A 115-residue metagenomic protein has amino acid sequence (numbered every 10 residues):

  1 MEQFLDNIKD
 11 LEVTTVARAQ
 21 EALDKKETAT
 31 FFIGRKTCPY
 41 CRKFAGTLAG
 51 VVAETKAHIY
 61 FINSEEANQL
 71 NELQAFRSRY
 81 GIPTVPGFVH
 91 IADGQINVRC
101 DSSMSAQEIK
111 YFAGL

Functional and structural regions predicted by a protein language model:
M1-A29, L115: N-terminal leader/targeting and pre-domain segments
V16-A57: Local sequence-structure signature of Cys/Sec-based thiol-disulfide redox active-site neighborhoods
I33, K56-L73: Thiol-based oxidoreductase modules, predominantly thioredoxin-like and allied folds used for disulfide exchange
R35, S64, C100-S103: Conserved residues at beta->alpha junctions
P39-Y40, N68, N97: Glycine-/small-residue-rich active-site loops that bind phosphorylated ligands and cofactors
A67-V85: Short Fe-S-cluster ligation motifs
P83-L115: Non-catalytic, surface beta->alpha helical segment in thiol-disulfide oxidoreductase systems
